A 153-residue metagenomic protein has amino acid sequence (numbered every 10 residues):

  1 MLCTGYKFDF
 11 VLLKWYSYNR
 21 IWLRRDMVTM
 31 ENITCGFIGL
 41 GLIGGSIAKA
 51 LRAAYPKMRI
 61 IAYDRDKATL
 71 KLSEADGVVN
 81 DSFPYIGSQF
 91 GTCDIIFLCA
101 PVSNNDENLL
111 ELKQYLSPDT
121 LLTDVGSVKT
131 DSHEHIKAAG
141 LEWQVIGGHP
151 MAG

Functional and structural regions predicted by a protein language model:
D9-V11, D26: Acidic, Ala/Val/Gly-enriched low-complexity intrinsically disordered segments
V28-Y85: NAD(P)+-binding Rossmann beta1-loop-alpha1 motif at the extreme N-terminus of oxidoreductases
T34, D94-I95, L121: Structural motif
G87-L116: Rossmann-like NAD(P)-binding element
E111-G153: Rossmann-like NAD(P)(H) cofactor-binding subdomain of soluble oxidoreductases
